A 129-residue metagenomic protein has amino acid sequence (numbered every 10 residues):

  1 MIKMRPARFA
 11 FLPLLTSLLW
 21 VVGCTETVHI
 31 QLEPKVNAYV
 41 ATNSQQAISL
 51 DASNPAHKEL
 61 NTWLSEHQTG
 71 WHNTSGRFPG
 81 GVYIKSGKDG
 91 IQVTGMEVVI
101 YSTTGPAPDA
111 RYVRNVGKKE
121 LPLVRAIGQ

Functional and structural regions predicted by a protein language model:
M1-V22: Sec-dependent bacterial lipoprotein signal peptides
C24-Q129: Function-determining sites in protein domains
